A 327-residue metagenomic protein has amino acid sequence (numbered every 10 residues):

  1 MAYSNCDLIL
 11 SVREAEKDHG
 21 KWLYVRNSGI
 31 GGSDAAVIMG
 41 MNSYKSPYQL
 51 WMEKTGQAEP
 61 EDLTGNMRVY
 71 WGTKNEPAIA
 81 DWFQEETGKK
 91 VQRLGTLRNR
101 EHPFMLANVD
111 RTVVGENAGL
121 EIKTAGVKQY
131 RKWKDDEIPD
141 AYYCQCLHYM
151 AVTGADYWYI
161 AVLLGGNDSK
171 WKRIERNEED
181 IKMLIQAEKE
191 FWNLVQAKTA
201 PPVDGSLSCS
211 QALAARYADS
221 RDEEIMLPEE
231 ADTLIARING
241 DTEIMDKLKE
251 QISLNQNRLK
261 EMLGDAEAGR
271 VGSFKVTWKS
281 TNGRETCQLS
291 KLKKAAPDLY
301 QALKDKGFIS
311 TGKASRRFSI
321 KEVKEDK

Functional and structural regions predicted by a protein language model:
M1-G119, G126: Metal-dependent nuclease catalytic cores that hydrolyze phosphodiester bonds in DNA/RNA, characterized by
D62-N66, R131, I235-T242: Glycine- and acidic
V69, K74, E85-Q196, E322: Nucleic-acid nuclease catalytic cores
A78-W82, E86, H148, L254 (+1 more regions): Amphipathic alpha-helical segments that form well-ordered structural scaffolds and often line/cohere around active
E101, D246-K327: Extended, charge-rich alpha-helical segments
A187-P202, T286-P297: A short, Lys/Arg-enriched interface patch at domain edges and termini
K198-V203, S208, L213-S273: Contiguous, amphipathic alpha-helical segments that mediate oligomerization or scaffolding in large protein assemblies
